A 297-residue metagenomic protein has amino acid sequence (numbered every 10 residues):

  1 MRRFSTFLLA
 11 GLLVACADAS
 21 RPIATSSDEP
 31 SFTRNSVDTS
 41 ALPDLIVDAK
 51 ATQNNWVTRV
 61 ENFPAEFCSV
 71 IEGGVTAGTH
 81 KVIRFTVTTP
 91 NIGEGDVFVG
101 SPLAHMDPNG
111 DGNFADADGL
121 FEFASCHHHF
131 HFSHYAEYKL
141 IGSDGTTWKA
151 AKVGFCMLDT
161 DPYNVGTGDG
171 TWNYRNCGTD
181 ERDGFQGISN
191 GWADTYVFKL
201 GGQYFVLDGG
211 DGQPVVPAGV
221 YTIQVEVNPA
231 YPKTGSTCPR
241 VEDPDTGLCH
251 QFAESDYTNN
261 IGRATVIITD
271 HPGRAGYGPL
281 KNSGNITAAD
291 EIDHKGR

Functional and structural regions predicted by a protein language model:
R2-L9: Sec-dependent signal peptide recognition, specifically the positively charged N-region followed immediately by
L9-A10, D28: Enrichment for repetitive, rod-forming helical segments
V14-A15: C-terminal motif of bacterial Sec signal peptides marking the signal peptidase cleavage site
D18: Short, conserved catalytic or interaction motifs in soluble domains
T25-R297: Extracellular/luminal regions of secreted and cell-surface proteins that mediate adhesion/ECM remodeling
